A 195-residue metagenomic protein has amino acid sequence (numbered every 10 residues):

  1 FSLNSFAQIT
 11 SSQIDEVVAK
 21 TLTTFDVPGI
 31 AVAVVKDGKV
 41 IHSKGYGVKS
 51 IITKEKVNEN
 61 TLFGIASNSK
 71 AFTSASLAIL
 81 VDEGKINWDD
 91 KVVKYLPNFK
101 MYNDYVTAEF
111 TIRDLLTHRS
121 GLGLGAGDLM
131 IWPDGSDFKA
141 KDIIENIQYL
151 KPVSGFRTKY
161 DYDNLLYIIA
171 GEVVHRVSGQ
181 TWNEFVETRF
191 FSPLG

Functional and structural regions predicted by a protein language model:
F1-T10: Bacterial Sec-dependent N-terminal signal peptides
I9-I65, M101, Q148-K151: Short, conserved catalytic-motif segment at the N-terminal edge
F25, Y160, V177: Glycine-rich phosphate-binding loop
S50-N164, Q180, T188, S192-L194: Active-site-proximal loop and beta-strand segments within enzyme catalytic domains
G171-R176: Well-ordered alpha-helical scaffold segments within catalytic/enzyme domains
